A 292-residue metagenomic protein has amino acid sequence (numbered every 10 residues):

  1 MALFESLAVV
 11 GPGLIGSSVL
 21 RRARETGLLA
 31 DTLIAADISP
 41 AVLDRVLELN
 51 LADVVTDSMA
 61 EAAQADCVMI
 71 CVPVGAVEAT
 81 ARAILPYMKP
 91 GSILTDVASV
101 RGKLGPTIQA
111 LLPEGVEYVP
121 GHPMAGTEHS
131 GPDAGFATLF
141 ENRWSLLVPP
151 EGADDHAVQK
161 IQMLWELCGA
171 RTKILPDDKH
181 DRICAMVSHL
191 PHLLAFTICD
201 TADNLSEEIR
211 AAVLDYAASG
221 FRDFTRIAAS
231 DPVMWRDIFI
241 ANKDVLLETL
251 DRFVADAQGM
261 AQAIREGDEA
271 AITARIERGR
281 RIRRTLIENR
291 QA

Functional and structural regions predicted by a protein language model:
M1-M59, A63: NAD(P)+-binding Rossmann beta1-loop-alpha1 motif at the extreme N-terminus of oxidoreductases
S6, T32, E117, W144 (+1 more regions): Residues at the starts of beta-strands that form the adenosine-phosphate
A41-V42, A76, R101-L104: Conserved short alpha-helix immediately C-terminal to the canonical SAM/SAH-binding motif I of Rossmann-like
M59-M88, S92-T95: Rossmann-like NAD(P)-binding element
V72-V74, S99, P123, I198: Short glycine-/small-residue-rich Rossmann-like dinucleotide-binding loops
T80-D133: Rossmann-like NAD(P)(H) cofactor-binding subdomain of soluble oxidoreductases
L139-R226: Internal alpha-helical scaffold of NAD(P)-dependent oxidoreductase catalytic cores
R210-R278: Interdomain hinge/lid region at the active-site interface of Rossmann-like NAD(P)-dependent oxidoreductases
